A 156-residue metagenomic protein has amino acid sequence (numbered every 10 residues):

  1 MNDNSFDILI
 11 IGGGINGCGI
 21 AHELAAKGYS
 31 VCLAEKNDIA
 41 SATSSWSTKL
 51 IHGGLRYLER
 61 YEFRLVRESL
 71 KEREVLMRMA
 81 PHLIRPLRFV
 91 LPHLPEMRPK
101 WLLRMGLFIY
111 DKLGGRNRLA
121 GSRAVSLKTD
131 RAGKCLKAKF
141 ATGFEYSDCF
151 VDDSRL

Functional and structural regions predicted by a protein language model:
N2-F6, N37-D38, A42, E145: C-terminal lid/capping helical subdomain adjacent to the catalytic/cofactor pocket in oxidative enzymes
N2-N16, C32: Beta1/beta-strand and adjacent pyrophosphate-binding region of the FAD-binding site in flavoprotein oxidoreductases
N16, W46-L50, L156: Catalytic-loop motifs flanking and including active-site residues across diverse enzymes
A25-S45: Glycine-rich FAD pyrophosphate-binding loop
S44, P95, P99, F150-V151: Hydrophobic alpha-helical scaffolding
K49-R131: Dinucleotide-binding Rossmann-like beta1-alpha1 core, especially the glycine-rich loop that anchors the ADP
K128-L156: Helix-loop-beta segment of a Rossmann-like dinucleotide-binding subdomain
